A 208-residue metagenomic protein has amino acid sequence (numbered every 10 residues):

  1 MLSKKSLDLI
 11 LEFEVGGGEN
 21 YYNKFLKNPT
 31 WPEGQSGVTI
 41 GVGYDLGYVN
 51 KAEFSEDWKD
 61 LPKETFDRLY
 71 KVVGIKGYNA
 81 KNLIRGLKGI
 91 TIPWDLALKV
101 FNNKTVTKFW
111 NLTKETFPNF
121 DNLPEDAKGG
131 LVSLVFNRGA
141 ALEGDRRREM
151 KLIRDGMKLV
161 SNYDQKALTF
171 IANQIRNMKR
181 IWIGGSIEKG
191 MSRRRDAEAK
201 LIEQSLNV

Functional and structural regions predicted by a protein language model:
M1-G129, L159-V208: Acidic, aromatic-lined catalytic clefts of primarily extracellular/periplasmic carbohydrate-active enzymes that remodel
L112, G130, E149-I153: A general alpha-helix detector
L123, A141-G156: Short conserved catalytic/interaction loops centered on acidic-Pro-aromatic/His motifs
G130-R138: Short, hydrophobic/amphipathic alpha-helical patches that form generic packing surfaces within helical domains
